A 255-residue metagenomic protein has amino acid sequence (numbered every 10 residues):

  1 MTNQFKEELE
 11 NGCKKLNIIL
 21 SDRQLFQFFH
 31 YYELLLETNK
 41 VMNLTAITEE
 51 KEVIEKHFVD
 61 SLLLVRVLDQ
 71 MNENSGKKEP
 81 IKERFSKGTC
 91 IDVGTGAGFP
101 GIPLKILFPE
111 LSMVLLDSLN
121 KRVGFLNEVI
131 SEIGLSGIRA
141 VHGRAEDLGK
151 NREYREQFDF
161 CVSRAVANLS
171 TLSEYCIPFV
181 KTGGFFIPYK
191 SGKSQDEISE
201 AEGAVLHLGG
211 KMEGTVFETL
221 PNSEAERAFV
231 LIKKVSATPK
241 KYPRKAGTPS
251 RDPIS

Functional and structural regions predicted by a protein language model:
T2-F85, E128-I138: Class I SAM-dependent transferase core
D22, H142-R144, G214-V216: Short loop/edge segments at beta-strand edges and connector loops that shape dinucleotide/nucleotide cofactor-binding
L62-A167, S173: Conserved SAM/SAH cofactor-binding pocket of Class I
F108, V180-T182: Helix-to-beta-strand junctions that scaffold the AdoMet/dcAdoMet cofactor pocket in Class I SAM-dependent enzymes
R122-G124, S194, I198: Short alpha-helix immediately C-terminal to the canonical SAM-binding loop
E146, S191-Q195, L220: Short "lid" loop at the C-terminus of a central beta-strand within the Rossmann-like core of SAM-dependent
G183-K193: Conserved beta-strand signature within the Rossmann-like core of class I S-adenosyl-L-methionine
S199-S255: SAM/dcSAM-binding transferase cores
